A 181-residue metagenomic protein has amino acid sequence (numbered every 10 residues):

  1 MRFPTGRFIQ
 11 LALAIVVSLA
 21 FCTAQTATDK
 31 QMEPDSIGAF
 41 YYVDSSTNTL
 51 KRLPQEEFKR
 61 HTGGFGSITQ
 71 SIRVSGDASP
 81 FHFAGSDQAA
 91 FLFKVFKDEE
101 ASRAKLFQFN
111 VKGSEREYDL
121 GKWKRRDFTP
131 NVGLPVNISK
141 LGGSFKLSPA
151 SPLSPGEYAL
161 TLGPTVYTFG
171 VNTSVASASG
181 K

Functional and structural regions predicted by a protein language model:
M1-A12: Bacterial N-terminal signal peptides that target proteins for export
Q10-A20: Bacterial N-terminal signal peptides
Q25-D119, T161-K181: Primarily secretory-pathway and cell-envelope proteins
S102-K105, V136, G156: Short beta-strand/loop motifs in extracellular/secreted proteins, especially within beta-sandwich accessory domains
Y118-G142: Extended, solvent-exposed segments with strong compositional bias
N137, K146-S148, T168-G170: Generic structural detector for well-ordered beta-strands
G143, P149, L153-E157: A glycine-anchored, Pro-Gly-centered beta-turn/N-cap motif
